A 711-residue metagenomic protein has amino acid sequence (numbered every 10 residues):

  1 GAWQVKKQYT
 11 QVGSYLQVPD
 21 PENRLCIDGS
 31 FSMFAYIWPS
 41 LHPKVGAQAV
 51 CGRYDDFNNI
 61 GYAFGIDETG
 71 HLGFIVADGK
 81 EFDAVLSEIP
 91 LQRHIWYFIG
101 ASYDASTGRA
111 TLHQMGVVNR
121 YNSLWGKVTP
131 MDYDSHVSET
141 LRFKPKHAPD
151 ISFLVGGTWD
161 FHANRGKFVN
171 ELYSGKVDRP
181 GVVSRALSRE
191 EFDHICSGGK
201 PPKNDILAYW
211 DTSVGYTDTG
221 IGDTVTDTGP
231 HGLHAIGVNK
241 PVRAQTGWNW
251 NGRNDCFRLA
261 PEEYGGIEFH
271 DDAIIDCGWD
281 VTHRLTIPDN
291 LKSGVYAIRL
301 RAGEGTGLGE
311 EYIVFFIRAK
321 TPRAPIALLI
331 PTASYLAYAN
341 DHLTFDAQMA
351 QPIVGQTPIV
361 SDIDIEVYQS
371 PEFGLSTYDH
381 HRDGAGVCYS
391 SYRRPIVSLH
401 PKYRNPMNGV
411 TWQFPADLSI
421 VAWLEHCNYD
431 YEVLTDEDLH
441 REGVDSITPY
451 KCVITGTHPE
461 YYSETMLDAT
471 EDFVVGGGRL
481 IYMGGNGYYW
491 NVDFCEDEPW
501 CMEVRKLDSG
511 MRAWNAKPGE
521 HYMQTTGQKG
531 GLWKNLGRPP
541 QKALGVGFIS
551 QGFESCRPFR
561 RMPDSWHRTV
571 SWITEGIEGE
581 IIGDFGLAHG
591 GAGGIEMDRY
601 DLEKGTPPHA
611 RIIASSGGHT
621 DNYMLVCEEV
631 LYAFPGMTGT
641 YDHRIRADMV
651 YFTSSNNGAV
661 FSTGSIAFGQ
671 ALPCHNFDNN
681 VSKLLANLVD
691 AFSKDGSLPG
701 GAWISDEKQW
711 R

Functional and structural regions predicted by a protein language model:
G1-R243: Extracellular glycan-associated modules
E22, N164-F168, D271, I275-L291: Signal that preferentially marks extracellular ectodomain short beta-strand elements of beta-sandwich modules
F57, D160-F161, T217, T332-L336 (+6 more regions): Solvent-exposed loop/turn segments at secondary-structure junctions within structured extracellular/periplasmic domains
I75, A208-D211, I326-I330, E432-T435 (+5 more regions): Structural recognition of the beta-strand scaffold that forms the well-ordered cores of secreted hydrolase catalytic
K240-I275, A302-S446, G696-S697, A702-W710: Aromatic-Pro/Gly-enriched surface loop or interdomain linker that acts as a lid/target-recognition segment
D272-A273, R284-T286, N290-K292, G409-E496 (+2 more regions): Helical hinge/lid and interdomain linker segments adjacent to catalytic or ligand-binding clefts that mediate domain
G294-L300: Short, aromatic- and glycine-rich surface loops/edge beta-strands on solvent-exposed regions
E498-N687, A691-F692: Glycine-rich, aromatic-lined ligand/substrate-binding cores of catalytic and carbohydrate-binding domains
